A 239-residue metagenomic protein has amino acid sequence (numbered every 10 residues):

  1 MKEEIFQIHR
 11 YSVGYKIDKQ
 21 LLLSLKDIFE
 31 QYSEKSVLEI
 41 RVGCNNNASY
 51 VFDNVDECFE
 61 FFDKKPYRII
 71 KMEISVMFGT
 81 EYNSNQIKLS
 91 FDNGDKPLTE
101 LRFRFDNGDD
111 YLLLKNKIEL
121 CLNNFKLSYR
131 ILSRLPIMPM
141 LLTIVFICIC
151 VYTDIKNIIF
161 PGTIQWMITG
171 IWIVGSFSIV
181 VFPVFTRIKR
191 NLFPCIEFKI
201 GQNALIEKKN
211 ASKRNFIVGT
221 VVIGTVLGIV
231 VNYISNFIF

Functional and structural regions predicted by a protein language model:
M1-M72: Short Lys/Arg-enriched alpha/beta "domain-start" segment
G14-D18, L22, A48, N107 (+4 more regions): Intrinsic-disorder-associated interaction segments
I40, M72-I74, L89, L101 (+1 more regions): Hydrophobic beta-strand residues in large extracellular and virion-surface proteins
N46-A48, D56, T80-Y82, N107-D109: Residues that cap or initiate secondary-structure elements
Y67-T80, P97-F105: Short, hydrophobic/proline-enriched secondary-structure or compact coil segments at domain edges
T80-G94: Broad, structure-driven detector of short, well-ordered beta-strand segments within folded domains
F91-P139, T153-M167, F182-Q202: Membrane-proximal, non-transmembrane alpha-helical segments
M140-C150, T169-R187, I206-F239: Hydrophobic, helix-forming membrane-interacting segments
